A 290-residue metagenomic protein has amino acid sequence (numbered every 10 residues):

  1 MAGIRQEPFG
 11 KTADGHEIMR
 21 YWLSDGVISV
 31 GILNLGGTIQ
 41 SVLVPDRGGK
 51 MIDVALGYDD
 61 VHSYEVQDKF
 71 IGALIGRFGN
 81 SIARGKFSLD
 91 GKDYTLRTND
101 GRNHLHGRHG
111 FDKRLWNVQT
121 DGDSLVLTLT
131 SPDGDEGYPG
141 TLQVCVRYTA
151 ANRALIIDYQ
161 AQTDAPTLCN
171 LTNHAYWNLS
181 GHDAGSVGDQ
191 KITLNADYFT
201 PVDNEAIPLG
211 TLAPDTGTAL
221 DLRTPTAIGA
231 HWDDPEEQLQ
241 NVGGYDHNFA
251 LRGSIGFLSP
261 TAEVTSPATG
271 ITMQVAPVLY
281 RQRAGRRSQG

Functional and structural regions predicted by a protein language model:
M1-G290: An exposed, glycine/acidic-rich loop-and-rim segment of catalytic or binding clefts
